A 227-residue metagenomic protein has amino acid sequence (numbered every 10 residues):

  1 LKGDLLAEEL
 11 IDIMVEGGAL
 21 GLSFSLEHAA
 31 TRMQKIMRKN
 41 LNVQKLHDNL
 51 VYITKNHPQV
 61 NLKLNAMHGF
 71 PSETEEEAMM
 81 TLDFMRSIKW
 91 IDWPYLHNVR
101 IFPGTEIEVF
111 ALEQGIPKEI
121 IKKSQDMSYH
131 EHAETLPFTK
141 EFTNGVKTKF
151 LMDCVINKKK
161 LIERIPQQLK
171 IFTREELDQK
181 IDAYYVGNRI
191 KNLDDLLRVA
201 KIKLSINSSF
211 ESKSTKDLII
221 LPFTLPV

Functional and structural regions predicted by a protein language model:
L1-K63, H68-F70: Conserved SAM/AdoMet-binding glycine-rich loop
L6, K45, E73-E77, F142-V146: Soluble or luminal CAZymes and related metallo-dependent hydrolases
E9-D12, P71-I88: Catalytic cores of alpha/beta
I13, N40-L41, T81-L82, A111-G115: Short, hinge-like loop/turn segments at secondary-structure boundaries
R32-M37, H68-E76, I91-K123, Y129-E141 (+1 more regions): Flexible glycine/acidic-rich beta-alpha junction loops that bind and position SAM and/or redox cofactors in anaerobic
D48, Y52, M80-F84, K149: Alpha-helical elements of Rossmann-like donor-binding domains used by nucleotide-donor carbohydrate transfer enzymes
P58, K89-W90, K170-T173: Proline-centered flexible-loop/turn and helix-kink motifs
Q114, E119-V227: Radical SAM enzyme core and accessory elements
